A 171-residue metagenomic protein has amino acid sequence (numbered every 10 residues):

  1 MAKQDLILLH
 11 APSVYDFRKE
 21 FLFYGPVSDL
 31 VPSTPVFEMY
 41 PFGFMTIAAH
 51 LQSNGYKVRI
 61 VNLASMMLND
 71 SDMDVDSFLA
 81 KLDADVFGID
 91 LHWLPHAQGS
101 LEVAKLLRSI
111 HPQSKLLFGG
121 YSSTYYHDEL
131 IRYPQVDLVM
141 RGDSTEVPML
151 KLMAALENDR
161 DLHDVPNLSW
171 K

Functional and structural regions predicted by a protein language model:
A2, E38, M45, L162-D164: Short, basic and Ser/Thr-rich N-terminal targeting/leader segments
A2-Q4, D85: Nucleotide donor/acceptor-binding cores
Q4-V36: Short glycine-rich His-centered loop
A11-P12, Y40-P41, H127: Proline-rich low-complexity regions
F23-V27, P41-M45, L101: Short amphipathic alpha-helical segment that frequently serves as the phosphate-/nucleotide-binding helix
P32-H50: A structural preference for long, well-packed, hydrophobic secondary-structure segments
G43, H50-K171: Glycine-rich beta-alpha loop elements in corrinoid/cobalamin-binding modules across cobalamin-dependent enzymes
